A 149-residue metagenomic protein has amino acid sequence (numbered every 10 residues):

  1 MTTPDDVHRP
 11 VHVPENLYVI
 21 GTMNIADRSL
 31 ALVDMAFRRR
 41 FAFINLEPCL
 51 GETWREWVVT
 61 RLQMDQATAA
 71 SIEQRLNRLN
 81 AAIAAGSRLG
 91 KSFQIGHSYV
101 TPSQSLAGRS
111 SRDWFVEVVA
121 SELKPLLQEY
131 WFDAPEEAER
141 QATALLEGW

Functional and structural regions predicted by a protein language model:
M1-W149: C-terminal regulatory/interaction module of P-loop NTP-utilizing enzymes
